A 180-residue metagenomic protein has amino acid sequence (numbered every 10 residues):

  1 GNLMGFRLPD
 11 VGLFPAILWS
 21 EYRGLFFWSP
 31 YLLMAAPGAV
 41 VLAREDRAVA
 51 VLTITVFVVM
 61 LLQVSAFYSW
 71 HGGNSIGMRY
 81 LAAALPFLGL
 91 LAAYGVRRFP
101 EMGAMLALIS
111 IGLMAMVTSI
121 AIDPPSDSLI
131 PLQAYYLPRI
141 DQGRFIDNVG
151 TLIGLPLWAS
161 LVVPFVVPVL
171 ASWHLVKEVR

Functional and structural regions predicted by a protein language model:
G1-R180: Membrane-proximal envelope and lipid/glycan-remodeling enzymes
